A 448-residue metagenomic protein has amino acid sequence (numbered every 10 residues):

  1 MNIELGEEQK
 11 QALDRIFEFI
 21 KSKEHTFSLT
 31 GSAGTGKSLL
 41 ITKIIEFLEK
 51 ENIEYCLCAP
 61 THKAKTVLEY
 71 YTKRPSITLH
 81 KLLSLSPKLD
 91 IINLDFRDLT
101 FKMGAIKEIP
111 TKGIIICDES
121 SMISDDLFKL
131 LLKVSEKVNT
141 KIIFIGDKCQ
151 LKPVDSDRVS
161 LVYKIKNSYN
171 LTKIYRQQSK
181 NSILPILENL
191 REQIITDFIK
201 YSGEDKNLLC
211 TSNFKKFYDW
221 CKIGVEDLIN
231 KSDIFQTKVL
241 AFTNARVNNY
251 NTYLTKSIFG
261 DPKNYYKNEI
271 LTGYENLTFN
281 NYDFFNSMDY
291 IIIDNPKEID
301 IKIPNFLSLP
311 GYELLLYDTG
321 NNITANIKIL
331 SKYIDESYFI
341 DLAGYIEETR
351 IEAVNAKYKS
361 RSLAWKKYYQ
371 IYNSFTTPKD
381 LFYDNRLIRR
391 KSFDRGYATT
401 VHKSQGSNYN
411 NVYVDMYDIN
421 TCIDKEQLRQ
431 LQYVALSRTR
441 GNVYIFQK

Functional and structural regions predicted by a protein language model:
M1-D14: N-terminal pre-Walker A segment at the start of P-loop NTPase domains
L5, L57, V239: Conserved SAM-binding loop
Q11-F27, K37, K148-A353: Conserved helicase motor core of P-loop NTPases
L13-D14, E18-F19, H25-D205: ASCE P-loop NTPase helicase motor core
I20, L57, K107, Y282-F284 (+2 more regions): Replace "in large, NTP-powered and nucleic-acid-processing enzymes" with "in large, NTP-powered factors and other
P60, D147, F242, Y417 (+1 more regions): Cofactor-binding loop segments of dinucleotide-utilizing enzymes, especially the Rossmann-like FAD- and NAD(P)+-binding
G113, T237, N410: Conserved acidic residues
N305, L314-K448: C-terminal accessory regions
